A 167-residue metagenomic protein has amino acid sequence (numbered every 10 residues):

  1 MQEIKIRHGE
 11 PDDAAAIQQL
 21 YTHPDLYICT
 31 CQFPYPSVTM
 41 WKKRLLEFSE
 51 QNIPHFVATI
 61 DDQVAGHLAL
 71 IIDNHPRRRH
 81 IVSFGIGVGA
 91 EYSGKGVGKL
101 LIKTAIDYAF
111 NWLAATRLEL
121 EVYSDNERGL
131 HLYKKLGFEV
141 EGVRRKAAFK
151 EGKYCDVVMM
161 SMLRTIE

Functional and structural regions predicted by a protein language model:
Q2-I4, D62-H67, C155: Glycine-rich phosphate/pyrophosphate-binding loop shared by adenosine-nucleotide-utilizing enzymes
I4-Q19: A short beta-loop-alpha structural element at the N-terminal edge of CoA-dependent acyl/N-acetyltransferase catalytic
P11, T30-E91, I102-K103, Y108 (+1 more regions): Acetyl-CoA-dependent GNAT
Q19-P34: Helix-loop element at the rim of GNAT/NAT acetyltransferase active sites that forms part of the acceptor-substrate
K95, K99, N111, S124-G142: Conserved active-site alpha-helix within GNAT-family acetyltransferase domains
F110-E121: Conserved GNAT acetyl-CoA-binding A-motif
E119-V122, K134, E139-C155: Conserved catalytic-core motifs of GNAT/GCN5-like acyltransferases
K153-E167: Terminal substrate-recognition subdomain of acyl/acetyltransferases
